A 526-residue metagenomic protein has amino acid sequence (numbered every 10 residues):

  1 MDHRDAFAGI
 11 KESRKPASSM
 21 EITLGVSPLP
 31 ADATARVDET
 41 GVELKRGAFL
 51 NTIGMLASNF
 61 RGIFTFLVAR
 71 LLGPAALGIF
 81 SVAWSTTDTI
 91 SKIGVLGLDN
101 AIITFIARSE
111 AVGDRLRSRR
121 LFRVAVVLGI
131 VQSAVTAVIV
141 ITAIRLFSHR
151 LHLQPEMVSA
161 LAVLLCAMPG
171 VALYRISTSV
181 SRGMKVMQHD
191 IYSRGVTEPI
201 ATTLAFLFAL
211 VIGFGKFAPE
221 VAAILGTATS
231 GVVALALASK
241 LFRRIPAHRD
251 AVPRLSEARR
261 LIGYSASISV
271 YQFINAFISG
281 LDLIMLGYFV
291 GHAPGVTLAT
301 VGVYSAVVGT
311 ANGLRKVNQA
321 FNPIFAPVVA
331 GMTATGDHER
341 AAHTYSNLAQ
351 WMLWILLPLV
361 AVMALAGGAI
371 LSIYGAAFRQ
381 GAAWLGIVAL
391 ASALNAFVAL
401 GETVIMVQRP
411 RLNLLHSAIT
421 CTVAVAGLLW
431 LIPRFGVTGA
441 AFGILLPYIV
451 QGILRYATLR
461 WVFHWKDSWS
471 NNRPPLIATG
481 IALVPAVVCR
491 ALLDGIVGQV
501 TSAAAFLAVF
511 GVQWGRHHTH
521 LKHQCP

Functional and structural regions predicted by a protein language model:
M1-G62, A83, L116, R120-R123 (+4 more regions): N-terminal membrane topogenesis motif
K15-L44, I212-E220, A234-S279, I324 (+2 more regions): Interhelical loop/hinge segments that connect adjacent transmembrane helices in multipass membrane
E21-L29, E43-T104, L128, A137-I141 (+4 more regions): Signature of the first transmembrane helix
R46-G62, A223-A238, L255-G331, W351 (+4 more regions): Transmembrane helical elements of multi-pass membrane transporters/channels
L50, V163, V252, S256 (+4 more regions): Membrane-interface "helix-start" segments
V68-T89, E156-S159, K216, E220-V221 (+4 more regions): Interfacial/gating helices of multi-pass transporter permease domains
A107-V127, V303-A418: Specific pore-lining/lateral-gate transmembrane helices of multi-pass inner-membrane transport and insertion machines
A162, S193-R244, I419-V425, V437-T458 (+2 more regions): Hydrophobic alpha-helical transmembrane segments
